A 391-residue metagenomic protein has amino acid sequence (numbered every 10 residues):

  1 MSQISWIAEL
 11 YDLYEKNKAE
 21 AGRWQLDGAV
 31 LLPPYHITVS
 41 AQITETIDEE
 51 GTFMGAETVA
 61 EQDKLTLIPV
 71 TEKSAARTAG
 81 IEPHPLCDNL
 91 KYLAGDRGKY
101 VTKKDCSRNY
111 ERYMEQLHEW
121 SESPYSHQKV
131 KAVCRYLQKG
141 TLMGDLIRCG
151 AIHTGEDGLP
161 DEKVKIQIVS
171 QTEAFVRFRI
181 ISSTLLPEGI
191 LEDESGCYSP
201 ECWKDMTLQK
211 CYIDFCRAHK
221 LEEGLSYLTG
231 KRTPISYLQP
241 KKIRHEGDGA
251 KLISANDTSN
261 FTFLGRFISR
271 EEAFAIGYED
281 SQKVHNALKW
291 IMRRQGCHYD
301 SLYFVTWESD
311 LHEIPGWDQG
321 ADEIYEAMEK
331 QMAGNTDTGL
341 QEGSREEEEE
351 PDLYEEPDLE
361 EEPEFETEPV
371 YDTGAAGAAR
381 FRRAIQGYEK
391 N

Functional and structural regions predicted by a protein language model:
M1-K220, G224, N256-N391: Conserved phosphate-interacting/catalytic interface
S226-T229: Short cysteine-rich clusters marking metal-coordination/redox-active sites
R232-S236: Short, non-ligating residues that shape and space the ligands of small metal-coordination modules and catalytic
L238-T262: Cysteine-rich micro-motifs
